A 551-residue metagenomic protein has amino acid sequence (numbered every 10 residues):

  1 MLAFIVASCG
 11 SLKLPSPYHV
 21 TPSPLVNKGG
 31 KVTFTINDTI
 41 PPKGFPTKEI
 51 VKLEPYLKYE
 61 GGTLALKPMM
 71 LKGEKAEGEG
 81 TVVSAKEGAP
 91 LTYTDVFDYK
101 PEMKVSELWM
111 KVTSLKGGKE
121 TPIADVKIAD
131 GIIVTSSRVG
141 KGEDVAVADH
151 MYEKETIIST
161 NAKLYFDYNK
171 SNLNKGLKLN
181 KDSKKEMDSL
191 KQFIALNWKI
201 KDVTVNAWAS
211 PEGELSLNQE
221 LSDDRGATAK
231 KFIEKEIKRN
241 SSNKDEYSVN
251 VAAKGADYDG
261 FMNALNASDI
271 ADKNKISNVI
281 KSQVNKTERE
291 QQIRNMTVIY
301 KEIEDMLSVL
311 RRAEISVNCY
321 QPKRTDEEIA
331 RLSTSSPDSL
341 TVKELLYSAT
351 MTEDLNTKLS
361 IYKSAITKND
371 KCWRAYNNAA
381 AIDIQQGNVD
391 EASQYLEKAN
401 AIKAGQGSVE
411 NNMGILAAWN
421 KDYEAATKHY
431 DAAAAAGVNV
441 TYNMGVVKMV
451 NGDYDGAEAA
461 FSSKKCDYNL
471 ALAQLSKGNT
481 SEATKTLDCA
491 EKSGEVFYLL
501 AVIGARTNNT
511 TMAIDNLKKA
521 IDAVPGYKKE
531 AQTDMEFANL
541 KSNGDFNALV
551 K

Functional and structural regions predicted by a protein language model:
M1-S493, F497-L500, G504-K519, P525 (+3 more regions): N-terminal targeting segments with Sec-dependent signals, encompassing both cleavable signal peptides and non-cleavable
D534-F537, N543-G544: Acidic-histidine catalytic/liganding microenvironments
